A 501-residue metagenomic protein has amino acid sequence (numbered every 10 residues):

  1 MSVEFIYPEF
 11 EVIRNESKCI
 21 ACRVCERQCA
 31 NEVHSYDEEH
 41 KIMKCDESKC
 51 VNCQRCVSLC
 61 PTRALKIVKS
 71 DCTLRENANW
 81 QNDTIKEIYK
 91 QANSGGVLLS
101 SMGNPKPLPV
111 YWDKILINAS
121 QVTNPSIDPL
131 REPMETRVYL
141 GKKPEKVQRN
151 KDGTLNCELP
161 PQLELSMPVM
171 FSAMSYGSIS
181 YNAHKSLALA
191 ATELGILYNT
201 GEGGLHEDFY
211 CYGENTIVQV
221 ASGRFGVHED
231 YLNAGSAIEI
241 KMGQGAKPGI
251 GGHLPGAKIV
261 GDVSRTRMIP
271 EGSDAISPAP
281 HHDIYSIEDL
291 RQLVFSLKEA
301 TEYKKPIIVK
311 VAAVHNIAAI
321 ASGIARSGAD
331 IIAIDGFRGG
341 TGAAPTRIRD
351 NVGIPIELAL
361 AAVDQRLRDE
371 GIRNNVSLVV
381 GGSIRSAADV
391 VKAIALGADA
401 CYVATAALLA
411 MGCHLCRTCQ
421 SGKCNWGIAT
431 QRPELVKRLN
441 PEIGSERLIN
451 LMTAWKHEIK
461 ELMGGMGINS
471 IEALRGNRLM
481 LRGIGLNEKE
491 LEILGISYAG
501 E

Functional and structural regions predicted by a protein language model:
M1-I6, V33, V57, P61-D262 (+2 more regions): Conserved, well-structured core domains of diverse proteins
V3-E9, R75-A119, T341-E357, Q365-S377 (+1 more regions): Conserved active-site-proximal phosphate/metal-binding subdomains
P8-F10, A21, E26-R27, N31 (+4 more regions): Glycine-rich phosphate/ribose-binding loops and adjacent secondary-structure elements that form binding surfaces
I13-R14, D46, M170-S175, V379: Short glycine-rich or small-residue beta-strand-to-loop segments that form or flank ligand, phosphate, metal/Fe-S
D37-V51, C72: Short linker/helix segments within small regulatory modules
N199-G204, Y303-K310, R373, M466-R475: Flexible, glycine/charged-enriched surface loops at secondary-structure junctions
I238-I287, Q292, E299: Active-site cores of enzymes that catalyze phosphoryl transfer or operate on phosphate-rich substrates
